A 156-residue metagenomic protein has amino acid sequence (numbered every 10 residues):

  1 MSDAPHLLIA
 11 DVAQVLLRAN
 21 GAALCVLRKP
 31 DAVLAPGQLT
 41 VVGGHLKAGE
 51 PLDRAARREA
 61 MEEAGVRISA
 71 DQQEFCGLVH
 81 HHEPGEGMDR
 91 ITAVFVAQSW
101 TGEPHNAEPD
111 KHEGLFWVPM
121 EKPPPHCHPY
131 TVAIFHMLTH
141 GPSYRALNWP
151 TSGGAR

Functional and structural regions predicted by a protein language model:
M1-L24, H45, L78: Conserved N-terminal beta-strand and adjoining loop/helix that marks the start of the Nudix/MutT-like hydrolase domain
A10, A19, V79-P104, I134-T139: Active-site-adjacent beta-strand/loop module that shapes the phosphate/pyrophosphate-binding cleft
A10, R18, L34-P36, V41 (+3 more regions): Short connector loops at helix/strand junctions that flank enzyme active sites, especially segments positioning acidic
L17, C25, A97-S99, W117: Conserved hydrophobic "DFG−1" position in protein kinase catalytic cores
A22-E62: Conserved Nudix-box catalytic region and its N-terminal flanking loop in Nudix hydrolases and closely related
R67-G77: A short coil-to-beta-strand element that immediately follows conserved catalytic motifs
V94, H105-T139: NUDIX/MutT-family hydrolases
A133-R156: Charged phosphate-binding loop/patch that engages nucleotide di/tri-phosphates or the phosphate backbone of nucleic
